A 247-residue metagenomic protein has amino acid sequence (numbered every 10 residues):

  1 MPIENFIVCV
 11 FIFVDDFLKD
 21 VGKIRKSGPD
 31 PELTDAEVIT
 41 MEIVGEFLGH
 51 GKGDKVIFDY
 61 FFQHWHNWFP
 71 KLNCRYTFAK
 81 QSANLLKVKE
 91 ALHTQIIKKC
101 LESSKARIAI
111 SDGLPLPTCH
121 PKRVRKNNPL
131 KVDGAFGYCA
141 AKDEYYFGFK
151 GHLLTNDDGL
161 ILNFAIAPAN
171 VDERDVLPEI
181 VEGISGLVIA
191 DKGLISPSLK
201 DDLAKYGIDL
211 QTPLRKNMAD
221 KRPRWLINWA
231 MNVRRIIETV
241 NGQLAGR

Functional and structural regions predicted by a protein language model:
M1-R247: Short alpha-helical elements
